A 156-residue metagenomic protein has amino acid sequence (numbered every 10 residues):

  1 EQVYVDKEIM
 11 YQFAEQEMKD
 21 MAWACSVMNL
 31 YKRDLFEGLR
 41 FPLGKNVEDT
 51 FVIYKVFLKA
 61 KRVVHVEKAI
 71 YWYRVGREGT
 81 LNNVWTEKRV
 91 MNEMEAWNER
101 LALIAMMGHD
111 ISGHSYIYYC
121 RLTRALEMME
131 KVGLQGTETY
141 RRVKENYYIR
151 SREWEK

Functional and structural regions predicted by a protein language model:
E1-V64, V75, G79-E87: Donor-binding/catalytic cores of nucleotide-activated saccharide and glycerol-phosphate transferases/polymerases
K7-E8, E95-S115, R152-K156: C-terminal, non-catalytic tails of nucleotide-sugar-dependent glycosyltransferases
V64, A69-E99, I104: Glycine- and acidic-residue-rich phosphate-binding/metal-coordinating active-site segment common to enzymes that handle
R89, D110-S115, Q135-K144: Residue-level recognition of alpha-helical structural elements
I104-G108, M128-G136: Secondary-structure edge/capping motif, primarily at the C-terminal ends of alpha-helices and the immediately following
Y116-E127: Amphipathic alpha-helical repeat scaffolds of TPR domains
V132-K156: Membrane-interface aromatic/basic loop that binds lipid-linked glycans or pyrophosphate carriers, typified by
